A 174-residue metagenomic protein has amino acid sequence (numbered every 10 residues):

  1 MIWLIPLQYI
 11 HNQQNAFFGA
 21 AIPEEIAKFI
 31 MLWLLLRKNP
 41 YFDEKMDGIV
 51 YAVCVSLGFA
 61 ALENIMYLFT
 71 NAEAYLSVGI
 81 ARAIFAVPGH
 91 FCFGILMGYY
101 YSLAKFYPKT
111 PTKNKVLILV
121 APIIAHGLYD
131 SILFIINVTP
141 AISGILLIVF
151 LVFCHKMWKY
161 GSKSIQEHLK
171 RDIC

Functional and structural regions predicted by a protein language model:
M1-C174: Hydrophobic alpha-helical segments at protein termini of multi-pass membrane proteins
